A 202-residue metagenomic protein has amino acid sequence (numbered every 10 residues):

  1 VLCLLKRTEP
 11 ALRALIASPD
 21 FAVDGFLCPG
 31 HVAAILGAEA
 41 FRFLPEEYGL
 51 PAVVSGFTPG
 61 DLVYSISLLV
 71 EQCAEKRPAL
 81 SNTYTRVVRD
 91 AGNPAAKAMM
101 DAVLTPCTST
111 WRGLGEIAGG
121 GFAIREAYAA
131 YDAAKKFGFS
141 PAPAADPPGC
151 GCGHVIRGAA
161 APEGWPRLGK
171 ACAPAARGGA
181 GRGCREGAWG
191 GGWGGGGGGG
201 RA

Functional and structural regions predicted by a protein language model:
L2, D20-R89: A conserved active-site cap/scaffold subdomain adjacent to cofactor or substrate pockets
L4-A17: Short, flexible loop segments at boundaries between secondary-structure elements
L4-R7, P29-V32, G56-F57, C152-V155 (+1 more regions): Fold-independent oxyanion-binding glycine-rich loops and adjacent beta-strand/coil segments at enzyme active sites
L12-R13, A38-P45, G60-E71, K97-D101 (+3 more regions): Predominant activation on well-ordered alpha-helical scaffold segments within soluble catalytic domains
I16-G25, F43-E47, A144, R157-G158 (+2 more regions): Solvent-exposed alpha-helices and their adjacent loops that cap or buttress functional pockets in soluble metabolic
Y64-H154: Internal helical hairpin/lid segments
S140-G195: Cysteine-cluster motifs in flexible loop/terminal segments that predominantly coordinate metals
G196-A202: Compositionally biased, low-complexity flexible segments
